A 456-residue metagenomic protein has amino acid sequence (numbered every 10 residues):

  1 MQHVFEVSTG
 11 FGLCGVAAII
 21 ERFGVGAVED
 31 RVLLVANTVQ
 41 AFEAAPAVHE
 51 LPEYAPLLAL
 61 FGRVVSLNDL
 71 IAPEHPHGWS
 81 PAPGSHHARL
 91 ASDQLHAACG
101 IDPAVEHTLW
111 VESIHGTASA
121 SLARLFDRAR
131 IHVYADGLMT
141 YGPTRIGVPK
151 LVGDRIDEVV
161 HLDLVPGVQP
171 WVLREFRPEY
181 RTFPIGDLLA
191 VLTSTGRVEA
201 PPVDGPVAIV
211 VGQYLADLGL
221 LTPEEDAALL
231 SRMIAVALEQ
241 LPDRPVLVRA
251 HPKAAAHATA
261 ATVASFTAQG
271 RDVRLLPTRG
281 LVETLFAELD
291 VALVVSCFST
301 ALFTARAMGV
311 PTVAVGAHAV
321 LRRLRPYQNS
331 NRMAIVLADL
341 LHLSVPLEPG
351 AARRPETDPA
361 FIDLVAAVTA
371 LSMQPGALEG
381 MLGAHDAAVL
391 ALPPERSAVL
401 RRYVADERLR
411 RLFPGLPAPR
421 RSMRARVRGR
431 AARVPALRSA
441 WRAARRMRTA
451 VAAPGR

Functional and structural regions predicted by a protein language model:
F5-V152: Active-site and donor-binding regions of nucleotide-sugar-utilizing enzymes
G10-L13, T38-F42, H115-A118, L138-M139 (+4 more regions): Short acidic, S/G/P-rich loop/turn micro-motifs used as interaction or catalytic elements
C14-A17, A47-V48, R89-D93, P223-A237 (+1 more regions): Well-ordered, non-membrane alpha-helical segments in soluble/globular domains
F42-P46, Y141-G147, G219-L220, E283-L285 (+2 more regions): Short, charged, surface-exposed secondary-structure boundary motifs
Y134-L220: A nucleotide-sugar donor-handling region in carbohydrate enzymes
Q240-T278: Catalytic donor nucleotide-activated moiety binding site of glycosyltransferases and closely related
V282-P326: A donor-sugar binding/catalytic signature common to diverse glycosyltransferases and related nucleotide-sugar
L324-R433: Leloir-type glycosyltransferase catalytic cores
